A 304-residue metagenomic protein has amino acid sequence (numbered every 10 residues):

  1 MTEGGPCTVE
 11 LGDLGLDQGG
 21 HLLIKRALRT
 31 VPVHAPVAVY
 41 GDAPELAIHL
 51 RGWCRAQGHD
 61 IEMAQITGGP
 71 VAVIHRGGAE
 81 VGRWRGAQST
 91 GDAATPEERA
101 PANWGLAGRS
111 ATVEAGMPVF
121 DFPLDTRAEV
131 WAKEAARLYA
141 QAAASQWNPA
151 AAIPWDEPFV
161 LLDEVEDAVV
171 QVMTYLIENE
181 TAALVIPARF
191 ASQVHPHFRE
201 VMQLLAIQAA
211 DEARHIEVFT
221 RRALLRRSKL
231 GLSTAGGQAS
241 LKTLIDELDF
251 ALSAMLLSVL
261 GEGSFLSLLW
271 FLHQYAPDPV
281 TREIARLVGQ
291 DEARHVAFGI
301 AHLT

Functional and structural regions predicted by a protein language model:
M1-R51, R55-R109: Intrinsic disorder
G19-L22, P44-E45, Q203, R214 (+1 more regions): Residue-level recognition of alpha-helix initiation/capping sites
L23, G82-Q203, L224-K229, G236-G237 (+2 more regions): Terminal targeting/low-complexity segments that flank the catalytic cores of oxidoreductases
C54, L176-L184, L205-A223, M255-L266 (+1 more regions): Alpha-helical transition-metal enzyme core signature, strongest for iron centers
V169-N179, A183, E247-P277, I284: Acidic/histidine-rich alpha-helical segments that form the ligand environment of transition-metal centers
A191-V201, R226-K229, L269-L287, A301-T304: Inter-helical turn/loop segments and adjacent helix faces that build the functional surface of alpha-helical bundle
S240-L241: Long amphipathic alpha-helical segments that form oligomerization/scaffold cores
I245, D249, I300-T304: Extended amphipathic alpha-helical segments with heptad-repeat/coiled-coil character used for oligomerization, fusion
